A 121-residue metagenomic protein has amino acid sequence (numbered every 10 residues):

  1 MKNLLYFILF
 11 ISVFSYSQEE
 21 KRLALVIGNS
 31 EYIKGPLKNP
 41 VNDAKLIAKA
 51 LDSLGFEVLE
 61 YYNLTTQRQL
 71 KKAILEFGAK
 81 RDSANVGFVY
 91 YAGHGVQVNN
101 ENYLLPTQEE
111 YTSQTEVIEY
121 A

Functional and structural regions predicted by a protein language model:
N3-F14: Sec-dependent N-terminal signal peptides
S15-E20: Boundary at the C-terminal end of the N-terminal hydrophobic targeting segment
L23-I33: Active-site histidine-acidic residue metal-binding/catalytic motifs, centered on HxH/HExxH-like signatures
S30-Y32, L54, R68: N-terminal targeting/docking segments
E31-K45: Glycine- and acidic-residue-enriched helix-capping/strand-helix junction motifs
N42-E57: Short helix-loop-beta junction
E57-V58, Y62, Q67-A92, V96-A121: Caspase-like (clan CD) cysteine peptidase catalytic core
